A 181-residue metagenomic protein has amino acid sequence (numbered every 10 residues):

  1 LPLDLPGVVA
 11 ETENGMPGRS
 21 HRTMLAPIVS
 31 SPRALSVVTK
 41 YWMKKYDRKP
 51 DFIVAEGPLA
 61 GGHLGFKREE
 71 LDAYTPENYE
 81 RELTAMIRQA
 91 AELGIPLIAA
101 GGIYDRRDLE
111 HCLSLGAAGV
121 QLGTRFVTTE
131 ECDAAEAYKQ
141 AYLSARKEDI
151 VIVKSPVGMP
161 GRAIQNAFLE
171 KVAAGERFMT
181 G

Functional and structural regions predicted by a protein language model:
L1-L93: Active-site entrance/lid segments in N-terminal catalytic domains of soluble metabolic enzymes
P50, P58-I98, Y104-G181: Conserved active-site-proximal phosphate/metal-binding subdomains
